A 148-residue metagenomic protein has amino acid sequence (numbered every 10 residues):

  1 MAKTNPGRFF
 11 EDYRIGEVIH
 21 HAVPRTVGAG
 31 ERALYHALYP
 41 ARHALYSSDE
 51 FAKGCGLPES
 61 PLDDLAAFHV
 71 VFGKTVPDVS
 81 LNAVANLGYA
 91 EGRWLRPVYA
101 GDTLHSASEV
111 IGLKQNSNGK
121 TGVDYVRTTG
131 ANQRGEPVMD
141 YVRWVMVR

Functional and structural regions predicted by a protein language model:
M1-G88: Hot-dog-fold acyl-thioester-processing enzymes
M1-I15, W94, V98-T103, A107-R148: HotDog/MaoC-like acyl-thioester-processing domains
H20-T26, R93, W144-M146: Generic structural detector for well-ordered beta-strands
H43-L45, N86, E91-G92, D124 (+1 more regions): Short, intrinsically disordered/low-complexity patches at protein termini and at juxtamembrane boundaries
